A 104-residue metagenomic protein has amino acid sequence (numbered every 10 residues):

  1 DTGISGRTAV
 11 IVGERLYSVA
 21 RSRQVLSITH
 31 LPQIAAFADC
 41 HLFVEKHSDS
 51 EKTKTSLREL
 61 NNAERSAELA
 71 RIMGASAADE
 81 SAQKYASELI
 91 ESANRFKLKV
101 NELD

Functional and structural regions predicted by a protein language model:
D1-T2: Short loop immediately C-terminal to the Walker-B catalytic DE motif in ABC-type ATPase nucleotide-binding domains
R7-D104: C-terminal lobe/lid and adjacent interdomain/linker elements of RecA-like ASCE P-loop ATPase modules
